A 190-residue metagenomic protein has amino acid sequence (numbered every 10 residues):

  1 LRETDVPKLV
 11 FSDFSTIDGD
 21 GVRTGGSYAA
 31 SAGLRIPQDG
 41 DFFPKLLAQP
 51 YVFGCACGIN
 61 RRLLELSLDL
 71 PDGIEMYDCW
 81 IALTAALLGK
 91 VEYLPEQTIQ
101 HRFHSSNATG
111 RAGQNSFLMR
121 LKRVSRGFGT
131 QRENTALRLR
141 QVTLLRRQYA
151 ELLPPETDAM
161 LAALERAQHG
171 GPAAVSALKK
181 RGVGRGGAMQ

Functional and structural regions predicted by a protein language model:
L1-G25: Conserved donor NDP-sugar-binding/catalytic core segment of glycosyltransferases
L1-K8, A56, G182-Q190: Proteins with a high burden of low-complexity, intrinsically disordered sequence enriched in S/T/G/P/A and R, requiring
R2-E3, D69, R147, E151: Secondary-structure boundary motif
F11-F14, Y28, F42-F43, F53 (+3 more regions): Phenylalanine-focused residue identity feature
D18-R35, A48-Q49: Acceptor/aglycone-binding surface of glycosyltransferases and processive sugar-polymer synthases
V22, N60-R61, K180, G184: Short, intrinsically disordered low-complexity segments
L34-Q114: Conserved nucleotide-sugar donor-binding catalytic segment
L46-A48, I74-E75, Q100-Q190: C-terminal subregions of glycosyltransferases and related glycan-biosynthesis enzymes
